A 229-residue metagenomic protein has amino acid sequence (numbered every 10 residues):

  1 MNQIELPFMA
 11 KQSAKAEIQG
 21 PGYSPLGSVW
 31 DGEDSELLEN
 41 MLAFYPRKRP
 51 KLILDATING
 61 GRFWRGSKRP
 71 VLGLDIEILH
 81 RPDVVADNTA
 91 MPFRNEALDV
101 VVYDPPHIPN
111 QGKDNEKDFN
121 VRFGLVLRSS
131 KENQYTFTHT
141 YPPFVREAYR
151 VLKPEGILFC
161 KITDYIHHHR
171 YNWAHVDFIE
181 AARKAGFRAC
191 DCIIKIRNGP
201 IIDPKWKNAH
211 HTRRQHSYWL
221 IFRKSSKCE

Functional and structural regions predicted by a protein language model:
M1-E229: Class I S-adenosyl-L-methionine-dependent methyltransferase catalytic core
